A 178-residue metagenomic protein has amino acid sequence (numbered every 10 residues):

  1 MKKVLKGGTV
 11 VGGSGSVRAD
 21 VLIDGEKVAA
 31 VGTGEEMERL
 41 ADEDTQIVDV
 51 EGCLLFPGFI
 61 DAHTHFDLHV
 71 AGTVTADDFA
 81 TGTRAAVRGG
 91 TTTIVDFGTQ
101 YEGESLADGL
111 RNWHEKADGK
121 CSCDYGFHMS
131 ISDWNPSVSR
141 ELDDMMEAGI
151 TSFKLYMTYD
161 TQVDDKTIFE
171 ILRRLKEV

Functional and structural regions predicted by a protein language model:
M1-V4, V10-P57: Histidine-rich, glycine-flanked metal-binding segment
G8, E26, G52, H63 (+4 more regions): Divalent metal-coordination and catalytic microenvironments
T9, G32-E35, E51, V70 (+2 more regions): Short, well-ordered turn and helix-capping elements at secondary-structure junctions
V11, V17, G72, D160-T161: Short strand->helix junction
R39-E51, T83, I168-V178: Short amphipathic alpha-helices and their capping/turn segments at secondary-structure boundaries
V50-K120, S137: Metal-associated gating/positioning segment near the N- to mid-region
Q100-R111, K116-V178: Histidine/acidic-residue-rich, glycine-tolerant segments that coordinate divalent metal ions
